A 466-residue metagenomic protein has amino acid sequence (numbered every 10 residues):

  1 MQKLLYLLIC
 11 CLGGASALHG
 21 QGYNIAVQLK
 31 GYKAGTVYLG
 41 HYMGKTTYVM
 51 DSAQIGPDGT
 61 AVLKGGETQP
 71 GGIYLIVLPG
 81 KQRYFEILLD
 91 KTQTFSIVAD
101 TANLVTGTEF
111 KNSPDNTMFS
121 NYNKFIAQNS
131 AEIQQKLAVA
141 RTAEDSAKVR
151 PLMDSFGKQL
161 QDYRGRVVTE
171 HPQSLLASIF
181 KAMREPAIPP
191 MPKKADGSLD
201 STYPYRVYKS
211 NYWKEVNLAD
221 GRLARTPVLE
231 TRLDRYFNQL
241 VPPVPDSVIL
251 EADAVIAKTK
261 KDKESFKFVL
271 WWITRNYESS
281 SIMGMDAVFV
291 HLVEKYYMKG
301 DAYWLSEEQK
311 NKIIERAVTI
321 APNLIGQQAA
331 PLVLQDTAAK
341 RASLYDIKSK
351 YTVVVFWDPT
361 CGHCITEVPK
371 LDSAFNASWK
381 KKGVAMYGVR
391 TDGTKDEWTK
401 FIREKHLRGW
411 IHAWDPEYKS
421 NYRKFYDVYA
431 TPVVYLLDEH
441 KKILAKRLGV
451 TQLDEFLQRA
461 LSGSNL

Functional and structural regions predicted by a protein language model:
M1-Q28, G463-S464: Bacterial Sec-dependent N-terminal signal peptides
Q21-P172, I179-M183, A187-E215, A219: A non-transmembrane, solvent-exposed segment enriched in polar/low-complexity residues
Y74-V77, A430-V433, E439-L466: Non-catalytic, surface beta->alpha helical segment in thiol-disulfide oxidoreductase systems
D246-L305: A cross-family structural signal marking well-folded subdomains
S279-Q335, Y345-D346, N376, D396 (+2 more regions): N-proximal helix/coil linker or "cap" segments that precede and/or mark the start of modular domains
A342-L371, A385-Y387: Short active-site neighborhood of thiol/selenol oxidoreductases, capturing the structured segment around
I365-E404, Y418-R423: Structural microenvironment flanking redox-active thiols in thiol-disulfide oxidoreductases
T399-Y435, E439: Short, internal strand/loop/helix patches that form the active-site neighborhood or redox-interaction surface
